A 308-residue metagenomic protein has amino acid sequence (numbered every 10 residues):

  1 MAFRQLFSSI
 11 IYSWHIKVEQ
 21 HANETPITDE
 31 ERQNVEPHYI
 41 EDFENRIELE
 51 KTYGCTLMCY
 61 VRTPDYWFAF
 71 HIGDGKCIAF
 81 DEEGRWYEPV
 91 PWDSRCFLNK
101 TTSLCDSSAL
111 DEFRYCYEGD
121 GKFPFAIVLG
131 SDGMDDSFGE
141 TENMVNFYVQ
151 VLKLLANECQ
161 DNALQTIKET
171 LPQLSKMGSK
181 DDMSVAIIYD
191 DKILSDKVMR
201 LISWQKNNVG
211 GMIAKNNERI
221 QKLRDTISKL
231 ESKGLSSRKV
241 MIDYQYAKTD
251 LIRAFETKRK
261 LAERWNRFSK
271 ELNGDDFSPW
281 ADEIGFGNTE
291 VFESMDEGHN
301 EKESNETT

Functional and structural regions predicted by a protein language model:
M1-I78, F113-G121: Catalytic core of PPM/PP2C metal-dependent serine/threonine phosphatase domains
E19-Q20, D29-R32, W86-D93, N143-L152: A broad, low-specificity signal for short, low-complexity segments enriched in glycine/proline and polar/charged
V61, D81, Y189-D190: Short beta-strand-to-loop capping motifs
Y66-H71, R85-P91, L194-W204: Short, well-ordered strand-loop elements centered on a beta-strand within folded domains, enriched for acidic residues
I72-G75, E82-E83, W92-D93, D132-M134: Histidine- and/or cysteine-centered catalytic micro-motif in compact active-site loops
D81-D111: Glycine- and acidic-residue-rich phosphate-binding/metal-coordinating active-site segment common to enzymes that handle
D106-T308: C-terminal catalytic subdomain
